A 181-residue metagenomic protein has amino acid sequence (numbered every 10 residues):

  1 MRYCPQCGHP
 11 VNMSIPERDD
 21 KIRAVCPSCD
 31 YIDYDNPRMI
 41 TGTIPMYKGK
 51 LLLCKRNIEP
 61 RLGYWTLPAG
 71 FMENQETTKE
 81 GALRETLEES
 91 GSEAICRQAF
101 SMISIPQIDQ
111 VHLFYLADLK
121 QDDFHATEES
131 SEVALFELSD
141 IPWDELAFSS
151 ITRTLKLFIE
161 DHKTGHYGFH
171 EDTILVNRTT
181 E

Functional and structural regions predicted by a protein language model:
M1-T43: Acidic, metal-coordinating catalytic segment for phosphate/diphosphate chemistry, firing primarily on the Nudix
Y3, R23, I44, L53 (+2 more regions): Conserved hydrophobic/aromatic beta-strand scaffold that supports enzyme active sites
D19, E59, S101-S104: Positions that flank functional sites
K21, R38-I40, M46, P60-L62 (+2 more regions): Short connector loops at helix/strand junctions that flank enzyme active sites, especially segments positioning acidic
S28, R56, A69, A117 (+1 more regions): Active-site donor-binding loop signature of nucleotide-sugar glycosyltransferases
M46-E88: Conserved Nudix-box catalytic region and its N-terminal flanking loop in Nudix hydrolases and closely related
M72-C96, S101-L157, H166, T180-E181: Unchanged
H162-E181: Charged phosphate-binding loop/patch that engages nucleotide di/tri-phosphates or the phosphate backbone of nucleic
